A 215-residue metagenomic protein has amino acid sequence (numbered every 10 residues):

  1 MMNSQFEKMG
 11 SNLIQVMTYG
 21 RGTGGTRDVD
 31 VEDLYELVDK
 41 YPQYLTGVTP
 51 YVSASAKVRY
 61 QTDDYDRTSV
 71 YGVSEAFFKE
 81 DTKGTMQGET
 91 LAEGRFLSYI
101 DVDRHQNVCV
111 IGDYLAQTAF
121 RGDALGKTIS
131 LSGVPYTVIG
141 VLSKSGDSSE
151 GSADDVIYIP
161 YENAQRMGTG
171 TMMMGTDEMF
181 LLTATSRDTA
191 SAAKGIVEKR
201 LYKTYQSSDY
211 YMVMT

Functional and structural regions predicted by a protein language model:
M1-S69, A76-K79, Y99-I100, Q117 (+3 more regions): Hydrophobic, regular-secondary-structure patches
Q15, V108, M179-L181: Short aromatic/hydrophobic contact patches that present stacked aromatics for nucleic-acid/ligand binding
R27-V29, D39-Y44, S130-P135, V141-T215: Mechanotransmission and gating elements of multispan inner-membrane complexes involved in transport and envelope
Y51-V52, D63-G168, R187, A192: Hydrophobic secondary-structure segments that place a key small or acidic residue at a functional site
